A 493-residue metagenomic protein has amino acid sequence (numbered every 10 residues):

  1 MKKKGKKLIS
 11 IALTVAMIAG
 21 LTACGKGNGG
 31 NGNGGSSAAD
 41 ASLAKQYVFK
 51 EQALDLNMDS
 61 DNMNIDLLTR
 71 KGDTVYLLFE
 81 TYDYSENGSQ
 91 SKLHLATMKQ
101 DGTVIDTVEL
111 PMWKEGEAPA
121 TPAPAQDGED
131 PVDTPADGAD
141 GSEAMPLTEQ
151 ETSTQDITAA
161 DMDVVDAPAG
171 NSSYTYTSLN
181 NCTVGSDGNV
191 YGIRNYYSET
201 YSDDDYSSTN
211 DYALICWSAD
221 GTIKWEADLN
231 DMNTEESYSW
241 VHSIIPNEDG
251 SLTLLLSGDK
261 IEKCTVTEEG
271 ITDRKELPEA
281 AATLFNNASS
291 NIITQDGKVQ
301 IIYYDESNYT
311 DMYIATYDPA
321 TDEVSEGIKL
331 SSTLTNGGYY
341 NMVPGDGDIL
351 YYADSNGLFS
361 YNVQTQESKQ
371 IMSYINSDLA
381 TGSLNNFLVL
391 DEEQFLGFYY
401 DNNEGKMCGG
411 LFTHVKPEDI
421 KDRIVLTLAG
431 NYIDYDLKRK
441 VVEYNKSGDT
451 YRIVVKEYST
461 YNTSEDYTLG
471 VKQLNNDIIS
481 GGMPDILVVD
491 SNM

Functional and structural regions predicted by a protein language model:
M1-I11: Bacterial N-terminal signal peptides that target proteins for export
G20-A23: C-terminal motif of bacterial Sec signal peptides marking the signal peptidase cleavage site
G25-G27, G32-G102, A118-P119, C182 (+8 more regions): Conserved N-terminal structural module of periplasmic/extracytoplasmic solute-binding proteins
L56, D106-D130, D137-Y174, E226-S237 (+4 more regions): Surface-exposed loop and turn segments in beta-propeller and other repeat-based domains that flank or scaffold
E86-S91, D203-N210, S257, S307-T310 (+1 more regions): Short, solvent-exposed loop/turn segments at conserved positions within beta-propeller repeat blades
M98, G102, W217, G221 (+2 more regions): Residue-level signal for glycine
Y212, G258-E262, T310-M312, S355-F359: Loop/turn residues immediately N-terminal
N230-T267, D273-Q295, V299-E306, I314-Y317: Solenoidal tandem-repeat scaffolds enriched in leucines and small polar residues
